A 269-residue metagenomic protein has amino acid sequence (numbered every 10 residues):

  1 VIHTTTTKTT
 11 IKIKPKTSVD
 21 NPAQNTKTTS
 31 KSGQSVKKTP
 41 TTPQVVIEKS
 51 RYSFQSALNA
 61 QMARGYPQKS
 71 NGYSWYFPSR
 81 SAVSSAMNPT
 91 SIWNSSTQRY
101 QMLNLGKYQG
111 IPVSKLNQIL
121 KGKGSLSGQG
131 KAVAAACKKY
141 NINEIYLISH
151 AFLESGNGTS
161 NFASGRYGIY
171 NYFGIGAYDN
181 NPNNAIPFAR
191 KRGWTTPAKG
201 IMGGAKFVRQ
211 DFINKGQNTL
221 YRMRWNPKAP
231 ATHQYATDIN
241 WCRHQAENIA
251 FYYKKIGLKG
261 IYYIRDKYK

Functional and structural regions predicted by a protein language model:
V1-S125, K131, A135, K139-Y140 (+3 more regions): Cell-wall glycan-active module
V46-S50, G176-K269: Non-catalytic cell-wall polysaccharide-engagement segments
K107-G110, L153-G158, K206-I213: Glycine-rich, acidic and aromatic/proline-enriched surface loops and short helix-turn segments that act as binding
P112-G130, I169-K199: Substrate-binding clefts and substrate-entry loops adjacent to catalytic sites of polymer-processing enzymes acting on
K131-A135, I148, M202, K206: Solvent-exposed, polar/charged alpha-helical surfaces in well-ordered, non-transmembrane soluble domains, broadly
A134, I142-G158: Short, functionally critical alpha-helical segments immediately adjacent to catalytic or ligand/cofactor-binding
K138, T159-S160, R166-Y170: Flexible, glycine-rich surface segments
G156-F162, N184-A185: Extracytoplasmic/secreted cell-surface and envelope-processing proteins
